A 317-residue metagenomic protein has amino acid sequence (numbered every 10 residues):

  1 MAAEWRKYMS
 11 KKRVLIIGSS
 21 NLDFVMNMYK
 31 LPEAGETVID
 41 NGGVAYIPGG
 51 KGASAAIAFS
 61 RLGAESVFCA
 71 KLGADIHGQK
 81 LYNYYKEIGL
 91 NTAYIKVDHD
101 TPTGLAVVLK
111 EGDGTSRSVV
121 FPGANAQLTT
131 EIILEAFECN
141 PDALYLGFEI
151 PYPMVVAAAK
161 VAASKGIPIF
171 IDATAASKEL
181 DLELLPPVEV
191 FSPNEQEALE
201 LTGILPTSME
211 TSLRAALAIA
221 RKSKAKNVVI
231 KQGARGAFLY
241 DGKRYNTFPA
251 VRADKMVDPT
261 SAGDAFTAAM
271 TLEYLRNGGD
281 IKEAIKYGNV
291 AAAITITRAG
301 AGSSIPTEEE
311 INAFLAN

Functional and structural regions predicted by a protein language model:
M1-K71, I76-K80, K86-E87, M256: Glycine-rich phosphate/adenosyl-contacting loop at the front of the ribokinase-like
W5-S10, V14-I16, K178, M209-N317: Conserved phosphate-binding/catalytic region of the ribokinase-like
I57, L105-L109, R117, G236-Y240: Short beta-strand scaffold segments in enzyme catalytic cores
S60, A163, L275: Gly/Ala-rich phosphate-binding loop of Rossmann-like dinucleotide-binding domains, activating on the conserved
I88-D100: A glycine-rich helix N-cap at a beta->alpha junction
V97-D98, V108-A143, F148: Conserved phosphate-binding/catalytic loop of the ribokinase/pfkB sugar-kinase fold
V156-A159, A163-N246: Conserved phosphate/ATP/ADP-binding segment of small-molecule kinases
